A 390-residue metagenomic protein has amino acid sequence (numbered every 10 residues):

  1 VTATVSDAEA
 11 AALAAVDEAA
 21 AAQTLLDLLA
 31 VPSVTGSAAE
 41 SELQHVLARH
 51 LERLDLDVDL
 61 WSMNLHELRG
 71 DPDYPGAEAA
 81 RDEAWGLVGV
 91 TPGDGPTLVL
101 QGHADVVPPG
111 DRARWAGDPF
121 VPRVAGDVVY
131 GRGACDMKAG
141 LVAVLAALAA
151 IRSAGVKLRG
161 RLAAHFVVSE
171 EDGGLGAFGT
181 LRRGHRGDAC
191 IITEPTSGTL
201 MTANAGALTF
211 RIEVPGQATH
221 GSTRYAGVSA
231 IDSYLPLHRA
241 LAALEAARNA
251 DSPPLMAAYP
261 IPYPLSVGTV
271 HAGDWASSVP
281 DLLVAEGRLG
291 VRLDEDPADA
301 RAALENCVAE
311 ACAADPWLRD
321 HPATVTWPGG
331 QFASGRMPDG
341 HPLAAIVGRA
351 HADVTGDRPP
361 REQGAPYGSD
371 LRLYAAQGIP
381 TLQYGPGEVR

Functional and structural regions predicted by a protein language model:
T2-E9, S33, A80-R81, T202 (+1 more regions): Metal-dependent amide/peptide-bond hydrolase catalytic core, centered on the "pita-bread" metallohydrolase fold
T2-V129, L158: Acidic/His- and Gly-rich active-site-bordering loop/insert found across diverse amide/peptide-bond hydrolases
L28, P32, L51, E194 (+2 more regions): Residue-level signal for inorganic ion chemistry
P109-V124, T202-E213, L382: Acidic-glycine-rich active-site phosphate/pyrophosphate-binding loop
A125-D127, A147-A163, L241-D251: Phosphate-handling active-site elements
A125-D136, D357-Q363: Short pre-catalytic strand/loop immediately N-terminal to key active-site residues, enriched for Gly-Thr
M137-T209: Acidic/histidine-rich catalytic neighborhood of metal-dependent amide-processing enzymes
